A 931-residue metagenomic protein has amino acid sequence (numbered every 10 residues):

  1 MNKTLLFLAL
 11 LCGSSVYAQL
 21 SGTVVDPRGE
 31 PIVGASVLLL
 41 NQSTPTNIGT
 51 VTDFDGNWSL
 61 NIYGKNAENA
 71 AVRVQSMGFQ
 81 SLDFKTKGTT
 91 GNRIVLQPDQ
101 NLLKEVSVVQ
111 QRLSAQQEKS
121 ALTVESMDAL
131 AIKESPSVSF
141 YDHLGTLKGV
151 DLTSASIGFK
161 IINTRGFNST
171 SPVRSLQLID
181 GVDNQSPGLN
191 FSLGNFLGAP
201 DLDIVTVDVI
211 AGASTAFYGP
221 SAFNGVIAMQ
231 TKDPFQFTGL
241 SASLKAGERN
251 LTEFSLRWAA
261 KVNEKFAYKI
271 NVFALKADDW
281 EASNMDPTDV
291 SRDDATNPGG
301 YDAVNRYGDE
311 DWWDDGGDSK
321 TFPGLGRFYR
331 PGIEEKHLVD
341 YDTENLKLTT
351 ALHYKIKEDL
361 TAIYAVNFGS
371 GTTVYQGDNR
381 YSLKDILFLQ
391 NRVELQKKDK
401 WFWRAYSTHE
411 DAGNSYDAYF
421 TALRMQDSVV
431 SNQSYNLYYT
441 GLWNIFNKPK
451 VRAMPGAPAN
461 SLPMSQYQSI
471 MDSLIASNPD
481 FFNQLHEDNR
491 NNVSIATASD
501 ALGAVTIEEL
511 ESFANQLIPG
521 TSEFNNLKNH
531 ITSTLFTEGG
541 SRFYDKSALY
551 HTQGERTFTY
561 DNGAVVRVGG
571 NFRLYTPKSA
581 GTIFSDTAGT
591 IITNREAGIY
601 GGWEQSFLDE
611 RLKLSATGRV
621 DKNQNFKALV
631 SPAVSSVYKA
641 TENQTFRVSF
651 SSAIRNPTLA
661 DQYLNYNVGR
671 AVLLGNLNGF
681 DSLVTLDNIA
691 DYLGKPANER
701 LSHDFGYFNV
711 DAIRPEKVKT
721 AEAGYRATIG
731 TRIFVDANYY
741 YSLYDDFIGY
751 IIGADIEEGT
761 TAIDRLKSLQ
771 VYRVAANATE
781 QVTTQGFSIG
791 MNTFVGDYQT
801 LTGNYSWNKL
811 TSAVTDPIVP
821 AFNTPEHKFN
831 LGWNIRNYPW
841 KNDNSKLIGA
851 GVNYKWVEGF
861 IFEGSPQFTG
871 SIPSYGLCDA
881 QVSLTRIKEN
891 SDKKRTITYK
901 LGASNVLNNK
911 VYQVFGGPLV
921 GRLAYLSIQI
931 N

Functional and structural regions predicted by a protein language model:
V25, A35-Q42, A71-F79, K87-K133: Short, acidic, small-residue-rich periplasmic hinge/interaction motif at the N-terminus of Gram-negative outer-membrane
S59-N61, D183-A211: Short acidic/polar hinge/loop motifs at secondary-structure boundaries that mediate gating or recognition
V124, Y141-D183, V205-T206: Extracytoplasmic beta-strand/coil segments of soluble accessory domains associated with Gram-negative outer-membrane
A213-T215, V226, Q230-K261, V272-A274 (+1 more regions): Short strand-turn segments of transmembrane beta-barrel domains in outer membranes, especially the first one or two
A259, T343, L387-N391, Q396 (+3 more regions): Conserved C-terminal beta-signal and adjacent last beta-strands/turns of outer-membrane beta-barrel proteins
N391-F584, G589-F626, D736: Face-selective signature of the C-terminal outer-membrane beta-barrel domain
N562, F607-L608, D736-F860: Gram-negative outer-membrane beta-barrel transporters
G679-V771: Membrane-embedded beta-barrel scaffold of Gram-negative outer-membrane proteins
